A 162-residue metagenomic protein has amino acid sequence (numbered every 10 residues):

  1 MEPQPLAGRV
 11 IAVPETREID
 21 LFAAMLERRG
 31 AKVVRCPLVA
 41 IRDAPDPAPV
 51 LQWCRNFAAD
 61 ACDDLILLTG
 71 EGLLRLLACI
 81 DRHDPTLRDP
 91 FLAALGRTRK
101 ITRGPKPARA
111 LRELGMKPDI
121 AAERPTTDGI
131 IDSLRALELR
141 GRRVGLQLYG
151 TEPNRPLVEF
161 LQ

Functional and structural regions predicted by a protein language model:
M1-Q162: Signature of uroporphyrinogen-III synthase
